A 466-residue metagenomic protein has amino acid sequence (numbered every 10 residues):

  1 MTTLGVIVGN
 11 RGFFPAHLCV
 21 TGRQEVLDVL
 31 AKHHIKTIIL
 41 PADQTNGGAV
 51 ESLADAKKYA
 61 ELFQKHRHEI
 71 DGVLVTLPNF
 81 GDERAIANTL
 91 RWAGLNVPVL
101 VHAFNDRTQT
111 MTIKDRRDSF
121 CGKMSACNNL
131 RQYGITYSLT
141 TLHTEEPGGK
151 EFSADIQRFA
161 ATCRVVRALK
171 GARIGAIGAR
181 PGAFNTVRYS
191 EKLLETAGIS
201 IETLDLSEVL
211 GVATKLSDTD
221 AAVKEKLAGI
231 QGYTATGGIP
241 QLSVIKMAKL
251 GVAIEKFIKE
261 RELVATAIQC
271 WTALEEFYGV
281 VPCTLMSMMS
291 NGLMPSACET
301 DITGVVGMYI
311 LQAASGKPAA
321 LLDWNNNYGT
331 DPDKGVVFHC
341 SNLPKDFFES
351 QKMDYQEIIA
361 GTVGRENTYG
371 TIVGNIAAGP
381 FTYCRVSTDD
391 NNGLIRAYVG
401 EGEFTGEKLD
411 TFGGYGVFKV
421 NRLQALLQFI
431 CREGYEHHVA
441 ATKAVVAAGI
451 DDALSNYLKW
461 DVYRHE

Functional and structural regions predicted by a protein language model:
M1-H33: N-terminal basic/disordered segments at the start of proteins
M1-L4, K36-I38, R107-E225, I230-T234 (+1 more regions): Cap/lid and interdomain-hinge subdomains that line or gate substrate/regulatory clefts in soluble alpha/beta enzymes
Q24, V363-E466: Extended hydrophobic packing segments that form well-structured cores
G48-H68, D82, K246-A253: Glycine-rich, highly charged phosphate/nucleotide-binding loops
E69-N79, L100-H102, L263-Q269: Periplasmic-binding protein-like
N88-R116, M124-N129, S287-T300: Short, acidic/small-residue loops that bind anionic groups at enzyme active sites
K224-A314: Long, internal scaffold/assembly segments composed of regular secondary structure
L293-E407: C-terminal catalytic subdomain
